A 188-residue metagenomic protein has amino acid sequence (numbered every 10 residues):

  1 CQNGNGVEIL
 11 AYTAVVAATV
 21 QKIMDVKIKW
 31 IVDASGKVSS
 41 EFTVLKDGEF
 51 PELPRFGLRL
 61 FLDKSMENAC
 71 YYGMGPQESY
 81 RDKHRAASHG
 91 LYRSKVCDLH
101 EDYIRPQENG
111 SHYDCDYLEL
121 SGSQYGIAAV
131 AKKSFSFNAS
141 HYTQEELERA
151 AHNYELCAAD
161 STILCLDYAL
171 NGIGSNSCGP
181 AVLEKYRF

Functional and structural regions predicted by a protein language model:
C1-F188: Beta-strand/loop-rich accessory regions of lumenal/periplasmic or secreted enzymes, predominantly carbohydrate-active
